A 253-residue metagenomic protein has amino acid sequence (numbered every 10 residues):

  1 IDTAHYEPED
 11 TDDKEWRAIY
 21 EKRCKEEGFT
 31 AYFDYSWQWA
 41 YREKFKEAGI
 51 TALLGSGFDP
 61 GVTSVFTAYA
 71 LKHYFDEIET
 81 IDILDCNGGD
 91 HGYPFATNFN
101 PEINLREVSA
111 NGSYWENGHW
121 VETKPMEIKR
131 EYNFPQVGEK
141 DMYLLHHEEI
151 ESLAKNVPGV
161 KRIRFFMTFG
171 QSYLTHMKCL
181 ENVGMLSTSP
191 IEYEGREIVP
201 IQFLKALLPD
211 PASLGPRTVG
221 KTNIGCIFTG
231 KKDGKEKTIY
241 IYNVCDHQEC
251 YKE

Functional and structural regions predicted by a protein language model:
I1-D2, L54: Hydrophobic residues in well-ordered beta-strands that form the structural core
T3-I50: Rossmann-fold NAD(P)-binding glycine/threonine-rich loop
H5-P8, F58, C86-G88: Short "lid" loop at the C-terminus of a central beta-strand within the Rossmann-like core of SAM-dependent
A31, S56-G57, E139-Y143: Hydrophobic alpha-helical scaffolding
F33, F58-S64: Gly/Ser/Thr-rich loops at beta-strand to alpha-helix junctions that form or flank small-molecule/cofactor-binding
L54-D59, E253: Active-site nucleophile and cofactor-binding loops and adjacent substrate-binding regions of central metabolic enzymes
V62-F75: Active-site-proximal alpha-helical scaffold in enzymes
K72-E253: C-terminal catalytic/substrate-binding lobe primarily of soluble NAD(P)-dependent oxidoreductases
